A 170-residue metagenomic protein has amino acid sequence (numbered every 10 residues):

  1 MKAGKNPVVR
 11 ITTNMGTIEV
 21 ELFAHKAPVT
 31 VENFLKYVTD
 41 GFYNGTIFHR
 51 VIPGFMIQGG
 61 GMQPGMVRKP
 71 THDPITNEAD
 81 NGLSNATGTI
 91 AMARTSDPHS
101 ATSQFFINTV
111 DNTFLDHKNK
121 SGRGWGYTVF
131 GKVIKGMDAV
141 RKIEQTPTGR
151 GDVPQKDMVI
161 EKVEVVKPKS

Functional and structural regions predicted by a protein language model:
M1-S170: Cyclophilin-like peptidyl-prolyl cis-trans isomerases
